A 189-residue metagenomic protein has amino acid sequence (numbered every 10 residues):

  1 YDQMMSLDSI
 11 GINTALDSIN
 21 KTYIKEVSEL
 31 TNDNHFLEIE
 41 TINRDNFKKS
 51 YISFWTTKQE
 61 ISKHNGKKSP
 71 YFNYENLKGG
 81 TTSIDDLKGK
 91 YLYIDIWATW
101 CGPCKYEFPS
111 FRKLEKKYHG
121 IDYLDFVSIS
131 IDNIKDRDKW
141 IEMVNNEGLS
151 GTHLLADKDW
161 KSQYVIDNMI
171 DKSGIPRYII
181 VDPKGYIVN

Functional and structural regions predicted by a protein language model:
Y1-S83, G89-K90, K113-K117: Oxidative protein folding and maturation machinery
N73-E75, I141-P183: Short, internal strand/loop/helix patches that form the active-site neighborhood or redox-interaction surface
K88-G89, I96-K116: Conserved redox-active cysteine motifs that mediate thiol-disulfide chemistry, especially di-cysteine Cys-X(1-2)-Cys
K88-K90, I121, L149: Active-site acidic short loop of glycosyltransferases
Y91-L92, P176: Alpha/beta-hydrolase fold active-site loops
I94, V127-I129, L154, I179: Conserved hydrophobic packing residues within short motifs/helices of P-loop NTPase cores of ABC-family ATPases
Y106-E147, K158-D167: Structural microenvironment flanking redox-active thiols in thiol-disulfide oxidoreductases
V188-N189: Short beta-strand in the C-terminal region of the ABC ATPase nucleotide-binding domain
